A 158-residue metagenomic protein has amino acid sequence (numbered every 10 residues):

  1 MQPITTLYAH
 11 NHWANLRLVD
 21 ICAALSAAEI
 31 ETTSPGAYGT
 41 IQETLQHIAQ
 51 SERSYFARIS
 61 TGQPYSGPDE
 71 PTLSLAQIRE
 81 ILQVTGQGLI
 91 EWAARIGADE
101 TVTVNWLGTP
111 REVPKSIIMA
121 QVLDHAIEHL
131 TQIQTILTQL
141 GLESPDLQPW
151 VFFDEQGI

Functional and structural regions predicted by a protein language model:
M1-Y8: Active-site metal-coordination segments of metallo-dependent hydrolases
L7, S74-I78, V122: Short secondary-structure transition/capping motifs
Y8-D20, A24-P68, L107-I158: Short, contiguous alpha-helical
G62-D99: Helix-adjacent hinge/juxtasegments
I96-T103, S144-L147: A short coil-to-beta-strand element that immediately follows conserved catalytic motifs
